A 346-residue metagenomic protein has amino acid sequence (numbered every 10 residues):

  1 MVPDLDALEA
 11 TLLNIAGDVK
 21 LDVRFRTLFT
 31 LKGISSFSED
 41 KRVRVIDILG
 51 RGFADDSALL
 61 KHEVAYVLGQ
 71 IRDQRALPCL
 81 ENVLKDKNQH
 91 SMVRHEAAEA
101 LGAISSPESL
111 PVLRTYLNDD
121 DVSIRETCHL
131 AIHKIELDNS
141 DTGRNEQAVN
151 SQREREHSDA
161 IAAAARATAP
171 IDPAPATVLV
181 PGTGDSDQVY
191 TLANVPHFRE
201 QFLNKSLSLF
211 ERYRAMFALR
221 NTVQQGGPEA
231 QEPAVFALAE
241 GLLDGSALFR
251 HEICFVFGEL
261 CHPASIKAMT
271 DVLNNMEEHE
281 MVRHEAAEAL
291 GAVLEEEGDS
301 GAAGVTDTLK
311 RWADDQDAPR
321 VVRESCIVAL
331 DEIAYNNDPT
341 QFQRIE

Functional and structural regions predicted by a protein language model:
M1-P3, D22-D40, R51, L59-D73 (+9 more regions): Structural detector for internal amphipathic alpha-helices that build alpha-solenoid repeat scaffolds
V2-I15, S36-A54, D73-K85, S106-N118 (+6 more regions): Amphipathic alpha-helical scaffolding segments comprising HEAT/armadillo-like alpha-solenoid repeats
N14-D22: A short N-terminal beta->alpha junction/helix N-cap motif
V19-K20, D56-S57, N88-H90, D120-D121 (+4 more regions): Short inter-helical turns and helix N-cap capping residues of alpha-solenoid HEAT/ARM repeat scaffolds
G69, K85, Q89, G102 (+7 more regions): Amphipathic alpha-helical interaction elements
E277-H284, D299-A303, R320: Short, well-ordered coil↔helix boundary/capping segments
